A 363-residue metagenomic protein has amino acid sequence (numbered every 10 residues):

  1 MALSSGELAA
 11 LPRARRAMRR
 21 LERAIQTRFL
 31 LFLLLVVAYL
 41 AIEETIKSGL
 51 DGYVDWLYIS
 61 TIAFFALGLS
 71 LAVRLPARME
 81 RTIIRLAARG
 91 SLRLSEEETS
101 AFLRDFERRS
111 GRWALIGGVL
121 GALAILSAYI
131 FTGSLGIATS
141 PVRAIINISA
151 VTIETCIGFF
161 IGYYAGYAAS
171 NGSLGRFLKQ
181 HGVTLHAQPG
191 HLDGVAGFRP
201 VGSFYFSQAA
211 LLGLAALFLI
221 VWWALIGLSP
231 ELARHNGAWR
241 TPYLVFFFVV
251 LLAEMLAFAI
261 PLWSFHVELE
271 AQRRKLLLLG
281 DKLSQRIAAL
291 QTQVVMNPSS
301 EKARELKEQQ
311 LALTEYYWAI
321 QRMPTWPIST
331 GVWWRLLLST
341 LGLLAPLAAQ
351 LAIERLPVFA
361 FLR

Functional and structural regions predicted by a protein language model:
M1-H186: Transmembrane-helix bundle segments that line or gate the permeation/cavity pathway in multi-pass membrane proteins
A14-L35, E97-S127, Q188-L219, S299-L344: Loop-to-transmembrane boundary segments
I46, I83, L232-A233, P357 (+1 more regions): Membrane-interfacial segments
R85-A101, L174-P200, E270-V294: Juxtamembrane inter-helical linkers in multi-pass membrane proteins
A114-G118, S127-R274: Long, contiguous internal "core" modules enriched in hydrophobic/ aromatic residues
L219-T340: Membrane-proximal, solvent-exposed terminal domains/tails of membrane-associated proteins
L347-R363: Juxtamembrane boundary at the C-terminal end of a transmembrane helix
